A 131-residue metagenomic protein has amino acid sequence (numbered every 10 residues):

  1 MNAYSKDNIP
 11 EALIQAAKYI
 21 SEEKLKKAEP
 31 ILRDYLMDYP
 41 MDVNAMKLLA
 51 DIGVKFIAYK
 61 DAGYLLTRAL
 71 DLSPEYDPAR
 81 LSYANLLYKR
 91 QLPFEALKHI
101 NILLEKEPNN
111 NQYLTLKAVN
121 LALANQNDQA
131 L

Functional and structural regions predicted by a protein language model:
N8-D38, K55: Alpha-helical segment of the N-proximal tetratricopeptide repeat
S21-E22, K55-F56, K89-R90, L123-A124: Register position in tetratricopeptide repeats
D34-M37, T67-D71, I102-E105: Conserved structural position within tetratricopeptide repeats
